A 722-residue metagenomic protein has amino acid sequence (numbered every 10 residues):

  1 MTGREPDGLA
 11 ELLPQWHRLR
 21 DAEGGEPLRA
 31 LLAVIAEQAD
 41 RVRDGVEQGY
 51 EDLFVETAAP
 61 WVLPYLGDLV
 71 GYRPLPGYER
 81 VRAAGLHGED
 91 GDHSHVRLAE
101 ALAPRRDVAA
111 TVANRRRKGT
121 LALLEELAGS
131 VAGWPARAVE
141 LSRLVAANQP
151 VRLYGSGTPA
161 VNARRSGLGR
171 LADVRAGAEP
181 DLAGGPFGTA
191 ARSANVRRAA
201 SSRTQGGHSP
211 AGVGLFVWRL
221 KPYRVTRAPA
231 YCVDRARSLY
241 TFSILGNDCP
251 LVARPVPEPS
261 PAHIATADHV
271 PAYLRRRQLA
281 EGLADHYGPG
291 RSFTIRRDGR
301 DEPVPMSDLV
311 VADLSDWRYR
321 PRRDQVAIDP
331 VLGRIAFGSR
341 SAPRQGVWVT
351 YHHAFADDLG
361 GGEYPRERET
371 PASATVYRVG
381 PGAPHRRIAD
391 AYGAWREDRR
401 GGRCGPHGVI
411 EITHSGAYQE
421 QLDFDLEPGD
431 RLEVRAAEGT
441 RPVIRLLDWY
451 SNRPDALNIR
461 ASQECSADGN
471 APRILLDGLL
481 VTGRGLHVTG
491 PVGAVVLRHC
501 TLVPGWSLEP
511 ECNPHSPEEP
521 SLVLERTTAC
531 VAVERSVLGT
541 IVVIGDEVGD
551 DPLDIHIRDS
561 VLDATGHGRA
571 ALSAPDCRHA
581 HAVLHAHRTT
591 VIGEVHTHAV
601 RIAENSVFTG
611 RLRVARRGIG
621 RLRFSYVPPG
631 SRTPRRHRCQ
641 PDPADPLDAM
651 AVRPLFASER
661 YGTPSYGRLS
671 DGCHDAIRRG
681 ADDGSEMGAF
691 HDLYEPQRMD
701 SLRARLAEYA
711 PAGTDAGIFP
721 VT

Functional and structural regions predicted by a protein language model:
M1-A372: Compositionally biased, low-complexity/repeat regions
V108, G382-S451, L480-L486: N-terminal extracellular ligand-recognition/capping segment immediately after the signal peptide
A136, A327, V331-L332, S339-D357 (+1 more regions): C-terminal, active-site-flanking charged/polar segments
A342-P365, R638-T722: Surface beta-loop-beta hairpin patches that serve as ligand-binding interfaces in beta-rich domains
D358-R399: Right-handed parallel beta-helix/beta-solenoid
E420-D423, L446, P454-A456, V481-T489 (+6 more regions): Short glycine/acidic-rich loop motifs that flank beta-strands on beta-rich extracellular proteins
E427-T489, T501, G505-P517: Right-handed parallel beta-helix/beta-spiral solenoid domain characteristic of secreted/periplasmic
P472-R473, D477-G478, A494-W506, T528-V542 (+5 more regions): Right-handed parallel beta-helix
